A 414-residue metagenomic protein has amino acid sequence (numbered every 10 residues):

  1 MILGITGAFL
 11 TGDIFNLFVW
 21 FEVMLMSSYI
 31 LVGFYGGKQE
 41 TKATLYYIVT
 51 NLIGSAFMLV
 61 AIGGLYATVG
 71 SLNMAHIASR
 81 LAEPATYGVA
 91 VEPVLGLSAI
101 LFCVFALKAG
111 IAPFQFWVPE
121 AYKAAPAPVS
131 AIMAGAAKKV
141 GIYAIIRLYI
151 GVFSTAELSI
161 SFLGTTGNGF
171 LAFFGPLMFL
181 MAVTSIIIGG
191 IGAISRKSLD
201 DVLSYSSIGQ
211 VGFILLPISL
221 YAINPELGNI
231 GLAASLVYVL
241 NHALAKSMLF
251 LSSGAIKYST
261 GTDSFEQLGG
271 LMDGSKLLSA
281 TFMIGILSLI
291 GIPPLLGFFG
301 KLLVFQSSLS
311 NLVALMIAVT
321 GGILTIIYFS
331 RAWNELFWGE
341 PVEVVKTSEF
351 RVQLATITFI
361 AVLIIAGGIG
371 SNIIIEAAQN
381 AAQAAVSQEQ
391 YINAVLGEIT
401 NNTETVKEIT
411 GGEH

Functional and structural regions predicted by a protein language model:
M1, F15-F18, G36-F57, G88-L95 (+5 more regions): Membrane-interfacial loop-to-helix junctions in multi-pass inner-membrane proteins
M1, F21-L25, T50-G54, A137-K138 (+7 more regions): Transmembrane alpha-helical core residues of multi-pass small-molecule transporters, especially secondary transporters
M1-I5, M24-F34, I100, V104-L107 (+2 more regions): Central hydrophobic cores of alpha-helical transmembrane segments in multi-pass inner-membrane proteins across all
I5-P93, G192-Y205, G209-S264: Alpha-helical multi-pass transmembrane bundles of energy-transducing inner-membrane proteins
V49, A99-A106, M133-A136, L177-I187 (+4 more regions): Hydrophobic alpha-helical transmembrane segments of multi-pass membrane proteins
F57-Q115, I145-F174, L220-L232, I256-G274 (+4 more regions): Juxtamembrane/interfacial segments at transmembrane-helix boundaries in multi-pass membrane proteins
A112, K246-S252, V313-T347: Predominantly late transmembrane helices and immediately cytosolic-facing juxtamembrane segments
Q353-G370: Internal/C-terminal transmembrane anchor helices
